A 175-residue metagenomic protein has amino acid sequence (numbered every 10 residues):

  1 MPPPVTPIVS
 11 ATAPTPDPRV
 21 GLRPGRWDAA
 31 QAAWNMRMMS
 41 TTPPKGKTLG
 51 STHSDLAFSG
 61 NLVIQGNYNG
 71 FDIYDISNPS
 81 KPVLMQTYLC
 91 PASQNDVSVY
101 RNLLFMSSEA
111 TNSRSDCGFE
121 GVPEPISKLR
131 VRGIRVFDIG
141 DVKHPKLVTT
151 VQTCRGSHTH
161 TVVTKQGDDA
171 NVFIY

Functional and structural regions predicted by a protein language model:
M1-Y175: Feature marking well-ordered beta-strand scaffolds used for ligand recognition
